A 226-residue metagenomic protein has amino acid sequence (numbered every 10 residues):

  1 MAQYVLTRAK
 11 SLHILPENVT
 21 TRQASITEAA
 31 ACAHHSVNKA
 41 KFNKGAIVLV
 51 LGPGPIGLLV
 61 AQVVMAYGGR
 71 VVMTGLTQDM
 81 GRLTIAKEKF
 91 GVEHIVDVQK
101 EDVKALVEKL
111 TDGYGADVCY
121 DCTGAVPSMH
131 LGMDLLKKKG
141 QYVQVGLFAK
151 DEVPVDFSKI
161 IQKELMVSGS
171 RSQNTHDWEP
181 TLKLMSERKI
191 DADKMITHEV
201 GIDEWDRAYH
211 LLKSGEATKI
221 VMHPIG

Functional and structural regions predicted by a protein language model:
M1, L76-I85, D151-F157: Short, glycine/polar-rich helix-capping loops at beta-to-alpha or helix-loop-helix junctions that flank or form
M1-L12: Glycine-rich phosphate/adenylate-binding loop and adjacent beta-alpha elements of nucleotide- or dinucleotide-binding
S11-T21, K163-E164: Glycine/charged-rich beta-loop-alpha catalytic/anionic-binding loops adjacent to active sites
L15, A33, V64, A86 (+7 more regions): Residue-level signal for nonpolar/aromatic packing positions in well-ordered secondary structure
V19-K100: Mid-domain Rossmann-like dinucleotide-binding core that forms the NAD(H)/NADP(H) cofactor-binding site
A40-I47, V72, E88-M166: Glycine-rich cofactor phosphate-binding loops and adjacent beta1-alpha1 units of small-molecule cofactor enzyme domains
L59, A66, E101-D102, H130-D134 (+1 more regions): C-terminal hydrophobic helical "lid"/dimerization subdomain of Rossmann-like NAD(P)H-dependent oxidoreductases
V145-F148, S170-S172, I196: Short strand-turn motif at the edge of the Rossmann-like AdoMet-binding core
